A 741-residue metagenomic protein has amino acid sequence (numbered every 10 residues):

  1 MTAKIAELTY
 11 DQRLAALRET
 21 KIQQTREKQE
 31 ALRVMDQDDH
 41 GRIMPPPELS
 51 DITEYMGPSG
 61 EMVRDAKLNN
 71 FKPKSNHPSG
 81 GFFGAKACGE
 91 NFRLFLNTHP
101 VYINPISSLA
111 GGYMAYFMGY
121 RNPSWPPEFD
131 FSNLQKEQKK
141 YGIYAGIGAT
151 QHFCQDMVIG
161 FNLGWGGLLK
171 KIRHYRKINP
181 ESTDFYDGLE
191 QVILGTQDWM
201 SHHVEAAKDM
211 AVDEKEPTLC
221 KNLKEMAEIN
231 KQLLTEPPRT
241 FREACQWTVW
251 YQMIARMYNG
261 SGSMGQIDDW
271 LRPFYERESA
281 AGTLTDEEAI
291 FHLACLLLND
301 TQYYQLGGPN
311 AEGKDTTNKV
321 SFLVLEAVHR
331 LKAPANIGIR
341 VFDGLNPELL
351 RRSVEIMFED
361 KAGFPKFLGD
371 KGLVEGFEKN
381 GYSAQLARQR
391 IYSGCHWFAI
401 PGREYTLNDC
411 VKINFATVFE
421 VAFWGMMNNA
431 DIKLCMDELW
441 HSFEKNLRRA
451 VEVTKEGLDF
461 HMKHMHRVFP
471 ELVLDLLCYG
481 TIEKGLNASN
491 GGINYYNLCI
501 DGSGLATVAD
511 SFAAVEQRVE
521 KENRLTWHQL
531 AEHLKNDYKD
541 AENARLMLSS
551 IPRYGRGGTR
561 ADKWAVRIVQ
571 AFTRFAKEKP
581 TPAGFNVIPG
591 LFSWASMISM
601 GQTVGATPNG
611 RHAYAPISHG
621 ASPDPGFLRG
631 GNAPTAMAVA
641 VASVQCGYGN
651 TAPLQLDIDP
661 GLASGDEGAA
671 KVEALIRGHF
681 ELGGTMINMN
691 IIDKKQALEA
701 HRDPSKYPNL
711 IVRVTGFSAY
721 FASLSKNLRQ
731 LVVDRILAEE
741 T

Functional and structural regions predicted by a protein language model:
T2-G188, T218, N222-E225, I229-T741: Conserved catalytic cores of very large enzyme subunits
D187-D198: Extended non-globular scaffold/tether segments
D198, H202-E205, D209: Extended, non-transmembrane alpha-helical coiled-coils
A211-T218: A conserved hydrophobic secondary-structure block that centers on an alpha-helix together with its immediately flanking
